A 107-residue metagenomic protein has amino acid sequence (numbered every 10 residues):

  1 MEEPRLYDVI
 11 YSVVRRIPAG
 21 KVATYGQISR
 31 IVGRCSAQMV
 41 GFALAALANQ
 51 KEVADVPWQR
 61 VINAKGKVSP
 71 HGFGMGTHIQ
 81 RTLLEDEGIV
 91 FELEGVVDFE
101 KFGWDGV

Functional and structural regions predicted by a protein language model:
M1-V107: Nucleic acid-binding interface residues in structured DNA/RNA-binding domains, emphasizing the DNA-engaging scaffolds
